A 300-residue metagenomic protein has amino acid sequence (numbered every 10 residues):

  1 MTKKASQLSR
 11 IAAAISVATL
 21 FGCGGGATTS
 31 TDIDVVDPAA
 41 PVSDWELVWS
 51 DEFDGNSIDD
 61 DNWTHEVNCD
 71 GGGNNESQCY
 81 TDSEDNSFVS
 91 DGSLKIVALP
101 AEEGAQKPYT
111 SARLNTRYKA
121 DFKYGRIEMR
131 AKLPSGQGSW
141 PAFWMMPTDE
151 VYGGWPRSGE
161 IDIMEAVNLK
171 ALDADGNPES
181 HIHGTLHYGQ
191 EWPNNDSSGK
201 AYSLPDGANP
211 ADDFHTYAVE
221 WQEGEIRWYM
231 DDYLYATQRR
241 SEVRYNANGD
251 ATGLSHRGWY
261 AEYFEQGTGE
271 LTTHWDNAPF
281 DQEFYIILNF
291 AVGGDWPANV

Functional and structural regions predicted by a protein language model:
M1-T2, V300: Accessible peptide chain termini
T2-A12: Bacterial N-terminal signal peptides that target proteins for export
I11-A13, T29-D32: Generic short amphipathic/hydrophobic targeting helices enriched at N-termini, encompassing Sec-type signal peptides
S16-V17, G72: Residue-level signal for mature regions of secreted extracellular proteins and peptides
T19-G22: C-terminal motif of bacterial Sec signal peptides marking the signal peptidase cleavage site
G24-A27: Bacterial signal peptide processing site
S30-V300: GH16 jelly-roll
